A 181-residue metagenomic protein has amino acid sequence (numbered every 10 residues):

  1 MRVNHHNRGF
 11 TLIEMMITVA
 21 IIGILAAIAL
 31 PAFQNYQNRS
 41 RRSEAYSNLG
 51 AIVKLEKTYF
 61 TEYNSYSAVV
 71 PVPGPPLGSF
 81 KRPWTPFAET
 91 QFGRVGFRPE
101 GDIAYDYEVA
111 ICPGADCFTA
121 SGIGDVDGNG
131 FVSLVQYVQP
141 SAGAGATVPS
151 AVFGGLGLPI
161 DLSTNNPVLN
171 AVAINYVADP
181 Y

Functional and structural regions predicted by a protein language model:
R2-Q37: N-terminal single-pass transmembrane signal-anchor helix
R2-V3, Y66-P73, Y137, S141-P149: Iron-associated oxidoreductase/ferritin-like identity signal
I28, A32, I52-Y59: Amphipathic alpha-helical interface segments
A32-L49: Aliphatic-rich helix starts adjacent to a transmembrane/signal segment
K54, T61-N129: Extracellular/periplasmic head regions of type IV pilus-like filament subunits
G114-Y181: Short, surface-exposed interaction loops/tails
